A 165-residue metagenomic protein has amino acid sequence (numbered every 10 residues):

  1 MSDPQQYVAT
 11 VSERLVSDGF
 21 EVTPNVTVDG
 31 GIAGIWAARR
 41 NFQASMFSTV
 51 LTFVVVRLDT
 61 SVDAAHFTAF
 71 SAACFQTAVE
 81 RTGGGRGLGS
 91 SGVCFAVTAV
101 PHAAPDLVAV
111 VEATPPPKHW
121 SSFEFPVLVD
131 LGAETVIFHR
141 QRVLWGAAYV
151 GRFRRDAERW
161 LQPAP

Functional and structural regions predicted by a protein language model:
M1-S61: N-terminal, charge-rich interaction modules
T49, A113-P165: Charged, structured surface patches that assemble and position nucleic-acid processing machinery
T49-F53, S91-C94, E124-F125: Short, surface-exposed beta-edge/turn micro-motifs
T52-G83: A broadly used, surface-exposed interaction patch
A64-A65, A104-A109, V136-F138: Switch/connector loops and helix/strand junctions flanking conserved nucleotide-binding motifs in nucleotide-processing
S71-F75, T82-L88, V110-S122, V129-D130: ATP/nucleotide-binding catalytic cores
G85-V110: Nucleic-acid nuclease catalytic cores
